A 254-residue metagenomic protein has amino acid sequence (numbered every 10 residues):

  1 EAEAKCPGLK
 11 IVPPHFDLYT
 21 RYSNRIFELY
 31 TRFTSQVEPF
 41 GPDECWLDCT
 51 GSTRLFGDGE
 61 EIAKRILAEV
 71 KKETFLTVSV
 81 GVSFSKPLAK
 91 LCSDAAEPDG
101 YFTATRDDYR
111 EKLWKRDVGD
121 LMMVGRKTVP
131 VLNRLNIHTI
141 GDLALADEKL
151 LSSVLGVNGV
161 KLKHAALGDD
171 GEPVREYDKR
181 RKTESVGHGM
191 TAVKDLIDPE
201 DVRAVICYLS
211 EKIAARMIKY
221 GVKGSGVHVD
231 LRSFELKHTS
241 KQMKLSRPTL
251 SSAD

Functional and structural regions predicted by a protein language model:
E1-H164, Y177, A215: Gly/Gly-Pro- and Ser/Thr-rich, intrinsically disordered tail segments characteristic of DNA damage-repair and tolerance
T128, N133-D254: DNA-contacting surface of Y-family translesion DNA polymerases
